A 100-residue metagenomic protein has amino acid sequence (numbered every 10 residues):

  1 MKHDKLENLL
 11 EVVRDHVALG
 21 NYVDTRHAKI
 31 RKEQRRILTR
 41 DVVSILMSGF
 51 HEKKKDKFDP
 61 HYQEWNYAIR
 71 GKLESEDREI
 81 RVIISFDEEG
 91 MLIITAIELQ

Functional and structural regions predicted by a protein language model:
M1-Q100: Ribonuclease/tRNase effector modules and their secretory precursors
